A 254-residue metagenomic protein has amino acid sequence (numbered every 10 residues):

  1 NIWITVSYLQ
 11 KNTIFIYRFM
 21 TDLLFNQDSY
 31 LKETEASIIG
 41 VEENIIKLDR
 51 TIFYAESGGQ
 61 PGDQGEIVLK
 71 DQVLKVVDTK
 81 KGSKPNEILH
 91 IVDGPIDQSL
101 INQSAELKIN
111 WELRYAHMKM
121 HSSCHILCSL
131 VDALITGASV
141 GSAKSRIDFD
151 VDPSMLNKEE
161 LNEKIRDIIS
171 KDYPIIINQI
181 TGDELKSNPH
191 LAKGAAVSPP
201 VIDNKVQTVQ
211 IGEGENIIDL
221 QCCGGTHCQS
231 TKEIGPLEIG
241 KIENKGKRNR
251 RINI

Functional and structural regions predicted by a protein language model:
Y17-I254: Active-/binding-site microenvironments in catalytic and ligand-binding cores
